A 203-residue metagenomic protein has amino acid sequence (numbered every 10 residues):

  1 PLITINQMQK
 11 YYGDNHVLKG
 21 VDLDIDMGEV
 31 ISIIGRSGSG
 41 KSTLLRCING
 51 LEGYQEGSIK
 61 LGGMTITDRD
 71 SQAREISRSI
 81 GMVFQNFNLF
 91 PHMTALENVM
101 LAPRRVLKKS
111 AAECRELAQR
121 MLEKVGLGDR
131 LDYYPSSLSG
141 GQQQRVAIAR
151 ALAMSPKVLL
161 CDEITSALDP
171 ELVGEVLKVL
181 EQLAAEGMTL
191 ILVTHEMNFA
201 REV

Functional and structural regions predicted by a protein language model:
P1-I3, Q9-V203: ABC family nucleotide-binding domain
